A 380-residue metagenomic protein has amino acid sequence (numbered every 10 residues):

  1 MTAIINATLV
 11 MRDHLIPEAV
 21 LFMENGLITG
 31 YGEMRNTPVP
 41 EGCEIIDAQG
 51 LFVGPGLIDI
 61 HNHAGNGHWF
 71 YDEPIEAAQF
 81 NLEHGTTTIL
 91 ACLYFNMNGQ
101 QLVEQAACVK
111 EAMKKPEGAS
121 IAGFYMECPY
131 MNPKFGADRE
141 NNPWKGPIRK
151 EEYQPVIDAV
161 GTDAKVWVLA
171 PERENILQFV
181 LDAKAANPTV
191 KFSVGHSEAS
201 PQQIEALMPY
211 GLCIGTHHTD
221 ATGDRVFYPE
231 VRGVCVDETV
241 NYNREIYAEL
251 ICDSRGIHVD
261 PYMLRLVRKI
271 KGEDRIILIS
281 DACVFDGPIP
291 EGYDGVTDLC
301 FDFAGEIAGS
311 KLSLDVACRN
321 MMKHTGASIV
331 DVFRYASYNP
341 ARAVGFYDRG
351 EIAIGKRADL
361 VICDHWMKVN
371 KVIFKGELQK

Functional and structural regions predicted by a protein language model:
T2, P55-L57, K191, C213 (+2 more regions): Hydrophobic "anchor" residues on beta-strands that sit immediately upstream of conserved functional sites
T2-A3, L9-V53: Histidine-rich, glycine-flanked metal-binding segment
A48-Q105: Metal-associated gating/positioning segment near the N- to mid-region
G50, M126, G215, M321 (+1 more regions): Conserved, mostly hydrophobic/aromatic
P55-G56, F80-C92, P133-G161, A206-Y247 (+2 more regions): Active-site gating loops and adjacent loop-to-helix segments of metal-dependent hydrolytic enzymes
I60-D72, D138-P147, S193-G195: Active-site mouth loops of central-metabolism enzymes
D158-D286: Active-site core of metal-dependent hydrolases
C235-L250, L266-I362: His/Asp/Glu-enriched, well-ordered alpha-helical/loop segment that forms or immediately abuts the divalent-metal
